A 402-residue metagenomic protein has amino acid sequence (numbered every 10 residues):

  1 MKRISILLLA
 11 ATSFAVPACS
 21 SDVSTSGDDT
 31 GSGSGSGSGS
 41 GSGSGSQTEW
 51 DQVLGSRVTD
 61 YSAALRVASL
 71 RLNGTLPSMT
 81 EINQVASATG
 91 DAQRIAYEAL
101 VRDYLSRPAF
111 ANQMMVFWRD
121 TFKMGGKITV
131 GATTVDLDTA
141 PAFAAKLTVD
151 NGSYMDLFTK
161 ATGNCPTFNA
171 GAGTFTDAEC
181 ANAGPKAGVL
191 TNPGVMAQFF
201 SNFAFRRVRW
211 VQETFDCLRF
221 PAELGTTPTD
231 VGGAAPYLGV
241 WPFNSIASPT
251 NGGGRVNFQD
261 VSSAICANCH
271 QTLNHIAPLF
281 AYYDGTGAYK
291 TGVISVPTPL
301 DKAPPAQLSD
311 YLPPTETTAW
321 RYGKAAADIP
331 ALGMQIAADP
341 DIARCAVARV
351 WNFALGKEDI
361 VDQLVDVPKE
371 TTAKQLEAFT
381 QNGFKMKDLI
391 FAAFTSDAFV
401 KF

Functional and structural regions predicted by a protein language model:
M1-A18: Sec-dependent bacterial lipoprotein signal peptides
V16-L54: Ser/Thr-rich, Pro/Gly/Ala-heavy low-complexity intrinsically disordered linkers and tails of secreted extracellular
G43-S78, N83-A88, Y104: N-terminal module-boundary/linker segments of secreted carbohydrate-active enzymes
W50-S56, D91, F168-D177, G225-N257 (+1 more regions): Surface-exposed intrinsically disordered loops and tails
Y61, S78, Y97, P368-T372: N-terminal alpha-helical segment
R66-N73, E81-A86, R102, R119-K123 (+4 more regions): Flexible, low-complexity segments enriched for small/polar residues
S87-Y97: Alpha-helical oligomerization/assembly modules used to build nucleoprotein complexes
I95-I276, A337, D341, W351 (+4 more regions): Extended surface/linker regions that mediate inter-domain or inter-protein docking in multi-component redox
